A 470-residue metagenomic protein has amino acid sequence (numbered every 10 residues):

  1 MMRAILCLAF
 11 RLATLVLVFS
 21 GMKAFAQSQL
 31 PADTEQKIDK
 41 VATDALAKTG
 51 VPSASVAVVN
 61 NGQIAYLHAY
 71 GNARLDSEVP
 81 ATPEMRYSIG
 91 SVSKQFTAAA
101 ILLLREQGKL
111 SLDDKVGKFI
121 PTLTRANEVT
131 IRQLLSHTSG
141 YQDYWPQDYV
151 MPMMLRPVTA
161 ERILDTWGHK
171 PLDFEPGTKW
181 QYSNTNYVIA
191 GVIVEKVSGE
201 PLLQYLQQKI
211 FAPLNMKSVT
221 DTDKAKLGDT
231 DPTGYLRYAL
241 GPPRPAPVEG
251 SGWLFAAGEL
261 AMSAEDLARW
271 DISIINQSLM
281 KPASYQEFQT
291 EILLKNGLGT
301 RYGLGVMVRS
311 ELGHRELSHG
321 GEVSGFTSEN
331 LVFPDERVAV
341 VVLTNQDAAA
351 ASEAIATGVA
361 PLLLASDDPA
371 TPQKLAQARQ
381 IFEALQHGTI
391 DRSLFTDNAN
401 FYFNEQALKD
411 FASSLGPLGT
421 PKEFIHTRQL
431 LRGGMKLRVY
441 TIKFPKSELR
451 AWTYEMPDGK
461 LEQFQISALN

Functional and structural regions predicted by a protein language model:
A9-K23: Bacterial N-terminal signal peptides
Q29-I89, K109-D114, H169, H314: Short, conserved catalytic-motif segment at the N-terminal edge
D39-A42, V56, G62, R86-D113 (+3 more regions): Active-site SXXK
N72-L75, N127-S324: Short, surface-exposed loop or secondary-structure junction motifs that flank catalytic or metal-binding residues
H319, E329-N345, A451-W452, L461-S467: Short, well-ordered beta-strand elements
L343-A407: Short, gly/Ser/Thr-rich active-site loops of penicillin-recognizing serine hydrolases
T389-G434: Short solvent-exposed beta->alpha transition segments
Q429-N470: Exposed beta-sheet edge and beta->alpha loop/turn motif
